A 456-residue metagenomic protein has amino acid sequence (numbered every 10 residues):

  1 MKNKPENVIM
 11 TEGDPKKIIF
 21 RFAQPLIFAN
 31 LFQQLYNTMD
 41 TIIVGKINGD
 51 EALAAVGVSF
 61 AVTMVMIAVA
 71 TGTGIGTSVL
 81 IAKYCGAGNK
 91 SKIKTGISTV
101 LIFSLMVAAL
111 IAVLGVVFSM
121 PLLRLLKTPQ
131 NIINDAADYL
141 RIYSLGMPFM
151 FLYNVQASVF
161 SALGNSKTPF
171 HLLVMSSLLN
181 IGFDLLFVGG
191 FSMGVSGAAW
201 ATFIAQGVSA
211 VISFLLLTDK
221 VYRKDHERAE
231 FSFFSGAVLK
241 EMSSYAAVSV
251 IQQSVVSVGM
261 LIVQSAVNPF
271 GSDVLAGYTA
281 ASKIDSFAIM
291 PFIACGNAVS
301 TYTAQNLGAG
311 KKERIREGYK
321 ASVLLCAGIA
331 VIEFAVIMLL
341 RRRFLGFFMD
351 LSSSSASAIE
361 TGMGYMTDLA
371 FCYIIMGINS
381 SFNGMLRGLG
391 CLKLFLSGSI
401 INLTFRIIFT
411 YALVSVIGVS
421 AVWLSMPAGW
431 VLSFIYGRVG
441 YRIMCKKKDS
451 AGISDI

Functional and structural regions predicted by a protein language model:
M1-A23, I81-G146, G190-A247, T303-F371 (+1 more regions): Short alpha-helical transmembrane segments in multi-pass integral membrane proteins
M10-I47, A61-G76, L80, L105-A112 (+4 more regions): N-terminal transmembrane alpha-helices
R21-D40, I142, Y153, S176 (+4 more regions): Transmembrane helical elements of multi-pass membrane transporters/channels
I27, L31, L35, M39 (+18 more regions): Generic alpha-helical transmembrane segments of integral inner-membrane proteins, especially permease/transport modules
L31, L35-L53, L123-Q130, L186-M193 (+5 more regions): Helix-terminus/linker motif at the lipid-water interface of multi-pass membrane proteins
N48-A61, A136, L140, A199 (+2 more regions): Small-residue hotspots at the loop-to-helix junctions and early N-terminal turns of transmembrane alpha-helices
L53-V113, M150-P169, G277-R341, M376-G390 (+1 more regions): Small-residue-rich hydrophobic transmembrane alpha-helices
G74, Y143-S161, P169-S177, A198-S213 (+4 more regions): Short runs within selected transmembrane alpha-helices of multi-pass transporters and secretion channels
